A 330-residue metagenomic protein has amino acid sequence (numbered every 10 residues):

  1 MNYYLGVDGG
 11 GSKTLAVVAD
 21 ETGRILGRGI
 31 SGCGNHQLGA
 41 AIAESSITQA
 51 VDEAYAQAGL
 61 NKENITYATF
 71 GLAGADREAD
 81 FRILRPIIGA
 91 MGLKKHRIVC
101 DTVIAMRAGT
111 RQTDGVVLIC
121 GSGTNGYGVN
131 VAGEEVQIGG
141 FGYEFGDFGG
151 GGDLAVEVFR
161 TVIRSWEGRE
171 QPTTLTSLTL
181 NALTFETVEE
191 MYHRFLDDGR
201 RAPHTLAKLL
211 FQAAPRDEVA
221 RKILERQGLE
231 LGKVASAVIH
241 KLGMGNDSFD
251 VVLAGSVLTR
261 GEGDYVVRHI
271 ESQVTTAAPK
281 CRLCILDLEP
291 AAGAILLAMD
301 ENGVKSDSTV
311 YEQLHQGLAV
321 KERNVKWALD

Functional and structural regions predicted by a protein language model:
M1-N64, I87-A90, G109-D114, R160-D330: ATP-binding/phosphotransfer module of carbohydrate and carboxylate kinases, centering on a glycine-rich
Y4, D8-G9, I30, T69-L72 (+5 more regions): Short glycine/serine/threonine-biased micro-segments
K13, Y67, G123: Broad gene-expression machinery/nucleic-acid interaction feature
T69-D76, C120-S122, F249-R260: Glycine-rich beta-strand-to-loop/alpha-helix junction loops that act as flexible
G71, V99-D101, C284-L286: Structural motif
A75-T173, S177, A319-L329: Phosphate-binding/catalytic loop of phosphoryl-transfer enzymes
